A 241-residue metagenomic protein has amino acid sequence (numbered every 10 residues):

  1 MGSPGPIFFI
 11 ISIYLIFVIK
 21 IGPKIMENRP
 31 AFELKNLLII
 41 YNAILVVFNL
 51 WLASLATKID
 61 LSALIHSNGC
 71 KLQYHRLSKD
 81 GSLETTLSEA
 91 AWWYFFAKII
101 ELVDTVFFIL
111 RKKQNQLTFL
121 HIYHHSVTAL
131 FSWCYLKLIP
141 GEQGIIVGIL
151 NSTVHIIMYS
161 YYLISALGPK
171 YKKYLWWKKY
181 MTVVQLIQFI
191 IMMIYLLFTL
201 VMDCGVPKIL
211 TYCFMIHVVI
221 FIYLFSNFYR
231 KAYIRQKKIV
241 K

Functional and structural regions predicted by a protein language model:
M1-L150, G168-T182, I187-K241: Membrane-helix and juxtamembrane interface regions of eukaryotic multi-pass membrane proteins
I156-Y159: Acidic, glycine-rich loop-and-strand cores that form catalytic or ligand-binding grooves in diverse globular domains
S165: Short polybasic/polar patches that bind polyanions
